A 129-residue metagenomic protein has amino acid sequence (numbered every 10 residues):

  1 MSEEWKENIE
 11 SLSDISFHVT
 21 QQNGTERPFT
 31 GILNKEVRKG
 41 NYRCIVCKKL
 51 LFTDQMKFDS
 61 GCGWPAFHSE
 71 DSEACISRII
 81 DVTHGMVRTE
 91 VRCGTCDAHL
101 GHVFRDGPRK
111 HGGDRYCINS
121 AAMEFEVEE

Functional and structural regions predicted by a protein language model:
M1-E129: A short Gly-Trp-Pro
